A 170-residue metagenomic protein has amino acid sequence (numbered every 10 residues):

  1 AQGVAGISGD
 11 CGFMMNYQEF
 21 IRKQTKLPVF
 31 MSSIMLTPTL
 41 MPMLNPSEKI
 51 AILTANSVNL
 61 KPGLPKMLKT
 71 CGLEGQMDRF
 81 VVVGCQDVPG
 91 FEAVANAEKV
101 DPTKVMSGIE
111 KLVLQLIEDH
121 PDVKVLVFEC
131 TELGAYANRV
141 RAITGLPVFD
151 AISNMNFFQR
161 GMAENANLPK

Functional and structural regions predicted by a protein language model:
A1-S8, F20-R22, L114-L116, D122 (+2 more regions): Metallocofactor- and cofactor-centric catalytic cores in central/energy metabolism, strongly enriched
A5-Q18, F30-L36, A55-N59, E129-A135 (+1 more regions): Gly/Ser/Thr-rich loops at beta-strand to alpha-helix junctions that form or flank small-molecule/cofactor-binding
F20-L44, R141-Q159: Short, acidic/small-residue loops that bind anionic groups at enzyme active sites
S32-V81: Long, charge-dense
L60-K61, P65-H120: Active-site rim beta-loop-alpha module in soluble metabolic enzymes
G108-L114, T131-R139: A C-terminal functional module that forms or caps the active site or interfaces directly with catalytic machinery
L126: Interfaces and regulatory segments of ATP-dependent nucleotide/adenylate/phosphodiester-chemistry enzymes
E129, L133-A135, F149-K170: C-terminal functional extensions of proteins
